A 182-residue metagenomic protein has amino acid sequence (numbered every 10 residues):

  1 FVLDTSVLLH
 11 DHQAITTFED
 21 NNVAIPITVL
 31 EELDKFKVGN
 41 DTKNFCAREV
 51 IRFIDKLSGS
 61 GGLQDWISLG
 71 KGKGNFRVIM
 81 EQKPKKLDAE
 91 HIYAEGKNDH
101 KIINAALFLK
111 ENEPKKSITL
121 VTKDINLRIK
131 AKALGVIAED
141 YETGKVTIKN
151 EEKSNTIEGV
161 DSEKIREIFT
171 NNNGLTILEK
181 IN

Functional and structural regions predicted by a protein language model:
V2-T119, I125-N182: Active-site-proximal, substrate-binding regions of enzyme catalytic domains and RNA-binding/basic surfaces
